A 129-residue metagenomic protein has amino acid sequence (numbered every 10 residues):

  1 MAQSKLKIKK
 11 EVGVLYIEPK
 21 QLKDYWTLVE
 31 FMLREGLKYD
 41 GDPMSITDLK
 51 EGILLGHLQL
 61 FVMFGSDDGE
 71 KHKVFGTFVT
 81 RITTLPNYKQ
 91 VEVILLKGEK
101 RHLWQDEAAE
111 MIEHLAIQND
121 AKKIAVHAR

Functional and structural regions predicted by a protein language model:
M1-M44: Short amphipathic alpha-helix that is part of the acyltransferase structural core
M1-S4, T47-L49, F78-T83: Intrinsically disordered, low-complexity boundary segments flanking structured domains
S4-K9, E70, T80, K122: Generic cytosolic/nucleocytoplasmic N-terminal low-complexity/intrinsically disordered segments
E18-T27, V74-N87, E113: Extended, compositionally biased low-complexity polar/Lys-Gly-rich tracts and adjacent boundary/linker regions are
D24-F31, E35, T47-E51, D106 (+2 more regions): Charged/polar, solvent-exposed surface patches and flexible loops
L37-L60: Active-site rim helix/loop that mediates acceptor-substrate recognition in acyltransferases
L55-H102: Conserved donor-binding loop and adjoining core beta-sheet/short helix segment in diverse acyl/aminoacyl transferases
P86-R129: Acyl-donor binding region in acyl/amide transferases
